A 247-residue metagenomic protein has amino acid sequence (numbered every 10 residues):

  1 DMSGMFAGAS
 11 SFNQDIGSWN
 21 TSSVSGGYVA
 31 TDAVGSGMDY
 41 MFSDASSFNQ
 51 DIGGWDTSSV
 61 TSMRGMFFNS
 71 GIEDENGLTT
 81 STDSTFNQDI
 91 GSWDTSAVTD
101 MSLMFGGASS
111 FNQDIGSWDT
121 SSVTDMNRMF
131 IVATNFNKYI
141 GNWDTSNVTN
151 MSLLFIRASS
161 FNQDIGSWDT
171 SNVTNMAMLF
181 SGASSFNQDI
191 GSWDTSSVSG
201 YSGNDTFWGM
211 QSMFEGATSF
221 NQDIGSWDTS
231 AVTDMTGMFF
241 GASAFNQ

Functional and structural regions predicted by a protein language model:
D1-Q247: Negatively charged
